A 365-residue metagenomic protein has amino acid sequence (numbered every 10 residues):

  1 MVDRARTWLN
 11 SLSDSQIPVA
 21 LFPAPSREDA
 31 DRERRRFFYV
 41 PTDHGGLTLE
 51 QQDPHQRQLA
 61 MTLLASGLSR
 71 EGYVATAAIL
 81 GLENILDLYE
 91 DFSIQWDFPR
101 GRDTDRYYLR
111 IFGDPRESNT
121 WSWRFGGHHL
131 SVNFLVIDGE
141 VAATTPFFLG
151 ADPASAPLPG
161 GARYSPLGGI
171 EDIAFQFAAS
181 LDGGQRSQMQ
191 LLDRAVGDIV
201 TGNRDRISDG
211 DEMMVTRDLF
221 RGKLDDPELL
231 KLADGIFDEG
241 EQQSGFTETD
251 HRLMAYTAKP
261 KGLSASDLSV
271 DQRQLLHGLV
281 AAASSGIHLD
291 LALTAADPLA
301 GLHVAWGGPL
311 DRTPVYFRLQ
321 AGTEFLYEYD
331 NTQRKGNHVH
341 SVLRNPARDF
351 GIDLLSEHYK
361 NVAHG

Functional and structural regions predicted by a protein language model:
M1-S69, Y73-G365: A cross-kingdom marker for long, charged
